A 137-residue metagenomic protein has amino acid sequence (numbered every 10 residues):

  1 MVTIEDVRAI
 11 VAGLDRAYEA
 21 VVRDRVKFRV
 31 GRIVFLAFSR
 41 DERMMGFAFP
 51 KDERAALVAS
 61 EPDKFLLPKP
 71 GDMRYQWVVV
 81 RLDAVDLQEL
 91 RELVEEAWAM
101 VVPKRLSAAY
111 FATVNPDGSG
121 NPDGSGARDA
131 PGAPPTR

Functional and structural regions predicted by a protein language model:
M1-R137: Charge-dense, helix-prone N-terminal extensions
